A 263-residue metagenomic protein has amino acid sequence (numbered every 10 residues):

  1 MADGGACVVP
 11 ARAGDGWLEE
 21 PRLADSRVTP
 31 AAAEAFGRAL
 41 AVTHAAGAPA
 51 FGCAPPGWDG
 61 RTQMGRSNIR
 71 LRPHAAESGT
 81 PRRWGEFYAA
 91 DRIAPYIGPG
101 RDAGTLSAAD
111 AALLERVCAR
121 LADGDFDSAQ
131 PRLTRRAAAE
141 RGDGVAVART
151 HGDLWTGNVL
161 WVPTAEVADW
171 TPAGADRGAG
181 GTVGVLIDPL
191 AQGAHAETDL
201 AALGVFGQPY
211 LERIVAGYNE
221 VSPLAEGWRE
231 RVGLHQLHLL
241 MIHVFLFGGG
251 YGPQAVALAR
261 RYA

Functional and structural regions predicted by a protein language model:
M1-E86: ATP-binding pocket architecture of kinase catalytic cores
G14-W17, A24-S26, I93, W155-T156 (+2 more regions): Short, solvent-exposed loop/turn segments at secondary-structure junctions
A33-F36, D110-L114, A255: Hydrophobic packing residues in well-ordered alpha-helices of helical domains and bundles
H44, H151, H243: Histidine-centered active-site/metal-ligand motif
A48-H151, V162-W170, G174-T182: An alpha-helical support segment within catalytic cores of ATP-dependent transferases
W84-A89, G98, D143-R149, T156 (+2 more regions): Active-site Asp-x-Gly
G233-M241: Hydrophobic alpha-helical segments that form the core of small-molecule binding pockets and/or dimer interfaces
H243-A263: ATP/Mg2+ or Mg2+-diphosphate-binding catalytic cores that bind nucleotide phosphates or diphosphates via glycine-rich
